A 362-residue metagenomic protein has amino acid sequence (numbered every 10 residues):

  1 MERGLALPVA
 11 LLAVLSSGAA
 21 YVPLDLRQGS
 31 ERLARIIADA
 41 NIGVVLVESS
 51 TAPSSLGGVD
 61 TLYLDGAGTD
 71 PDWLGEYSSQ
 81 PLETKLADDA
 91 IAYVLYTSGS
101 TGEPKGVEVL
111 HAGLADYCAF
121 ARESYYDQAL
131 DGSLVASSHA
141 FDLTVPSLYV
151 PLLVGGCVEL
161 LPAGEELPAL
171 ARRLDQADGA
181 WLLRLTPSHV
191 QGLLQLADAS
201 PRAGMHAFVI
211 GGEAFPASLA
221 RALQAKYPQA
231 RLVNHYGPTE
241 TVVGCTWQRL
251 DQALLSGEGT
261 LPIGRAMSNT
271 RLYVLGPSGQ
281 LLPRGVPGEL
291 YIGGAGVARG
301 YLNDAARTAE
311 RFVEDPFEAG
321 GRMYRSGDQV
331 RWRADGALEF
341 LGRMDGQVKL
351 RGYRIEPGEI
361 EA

Functional and structural regions predicted by a protein language model:
M1-G4, D25, I91, S137-F141 (+2 more regions): Conserved AMP-binding
M1-L5, A19-R35, S49-T51, G68 (+4 more regions): ATP-dependent adenylate-forming carboxylate-activation enzymes
E2, S50-A52, S137-A140, A180-A199 (+2 more regions): Adenylate-forming
S30, A38, V44-T84, L114 (+4 more regions): AMP-dependent adenylate-forming
S79-Y96, E103, D127-S133, H139 (+2 more regions): Conserved pre-ATP/AMP-binding loop-to-beta segment of ANL
P104-G106, Y117-F120, V145-Y149, A169-R172 (+7 more regions): Adenylate-forming
K105-G132, D142-W181: Conserved AMP-binding/adenylation subdomain of ANL enzymes
